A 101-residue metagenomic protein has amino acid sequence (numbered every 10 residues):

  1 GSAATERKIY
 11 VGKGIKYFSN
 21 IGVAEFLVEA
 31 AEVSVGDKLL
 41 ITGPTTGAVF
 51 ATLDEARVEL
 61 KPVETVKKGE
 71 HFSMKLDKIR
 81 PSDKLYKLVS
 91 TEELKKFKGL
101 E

Functional and structural regions predicted by a protein language model:
A3-E101: Beta-strand/loop-dominated core regions that host nucleotide or nucleotide-derived cofactor-binding catalytic loops
